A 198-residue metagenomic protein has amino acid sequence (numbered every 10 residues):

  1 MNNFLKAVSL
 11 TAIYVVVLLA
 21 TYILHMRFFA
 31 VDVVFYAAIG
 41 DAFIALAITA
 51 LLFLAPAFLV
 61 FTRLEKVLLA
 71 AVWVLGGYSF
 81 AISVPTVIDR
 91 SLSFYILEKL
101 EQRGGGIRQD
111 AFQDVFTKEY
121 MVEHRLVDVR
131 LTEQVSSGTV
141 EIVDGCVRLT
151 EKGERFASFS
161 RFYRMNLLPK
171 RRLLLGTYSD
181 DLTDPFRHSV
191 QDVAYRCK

Functional and structural regions predicted by a protein language model:
K6-A57: Membrane-embedded alpha-helical segments of integral membrane proteins
E65-V87: Internal/C-terminal transmembrane anchor helices
T86-G104: Alpha-helical transmembrane signal-anchor/signal-peptide segments
G106-E119: Short acidic, hydrophobic short linear motifs in intrinsically disordered regions
E119-S136, D181-L182: Short amphipathic alpha-helical interaction segments
C146-E151: Minor-groove-contacting beta-hairpin "wing" of winged helix-turn-helix DNA-binding domains
E154-D192: Short, amphipathic alpha-helical interaction segments positioned at domain boundaries
